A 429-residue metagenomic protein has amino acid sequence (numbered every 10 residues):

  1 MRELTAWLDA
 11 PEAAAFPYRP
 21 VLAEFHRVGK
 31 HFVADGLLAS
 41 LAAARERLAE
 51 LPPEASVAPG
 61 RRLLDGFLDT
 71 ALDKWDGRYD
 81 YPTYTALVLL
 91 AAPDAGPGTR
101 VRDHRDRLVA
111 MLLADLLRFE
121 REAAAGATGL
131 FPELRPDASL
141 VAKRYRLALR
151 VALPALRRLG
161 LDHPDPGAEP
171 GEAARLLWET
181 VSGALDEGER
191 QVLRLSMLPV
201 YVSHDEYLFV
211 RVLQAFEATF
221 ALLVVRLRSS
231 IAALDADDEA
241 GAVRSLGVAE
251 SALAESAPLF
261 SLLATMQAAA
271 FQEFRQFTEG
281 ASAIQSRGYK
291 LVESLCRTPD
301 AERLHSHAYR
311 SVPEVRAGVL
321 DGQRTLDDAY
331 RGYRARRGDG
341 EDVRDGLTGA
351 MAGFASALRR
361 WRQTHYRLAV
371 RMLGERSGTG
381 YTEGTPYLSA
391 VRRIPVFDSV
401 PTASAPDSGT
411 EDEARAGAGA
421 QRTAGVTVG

Functional and structural regions predicted by a protein language model:
M1-G429: Surface-exposed peri-terminal alpha-helical interaction modules
